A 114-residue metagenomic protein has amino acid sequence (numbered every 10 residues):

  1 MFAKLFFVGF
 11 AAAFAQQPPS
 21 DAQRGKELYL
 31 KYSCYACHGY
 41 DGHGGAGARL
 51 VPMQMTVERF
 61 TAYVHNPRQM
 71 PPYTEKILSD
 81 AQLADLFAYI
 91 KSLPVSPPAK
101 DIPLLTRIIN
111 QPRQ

Functional and structural regions predicted by a protein language model:
M1-F6: Bacterial N-terminal signal peptides that target proteins for export
F7-Q16: Hydrophobic h-region of N-terminal signal peptides that target proteins for export in Gram-negative bacteria
F10-A11, L50, V64, Y89 (+1 more regions): Generic low-polarity alpha-helical segments
Q16-Q23, K31-Y32, P72-Q114: Flexible coil segments in periplasmic/lumen-exposed cytochrome c-class electron-transfer proteins
A22-L30, A36-K76: Gly/Gly-Pro-rich "capping" loops immediately C-terminal to redox-active cysteine motifs in periplasmic/lumenal
